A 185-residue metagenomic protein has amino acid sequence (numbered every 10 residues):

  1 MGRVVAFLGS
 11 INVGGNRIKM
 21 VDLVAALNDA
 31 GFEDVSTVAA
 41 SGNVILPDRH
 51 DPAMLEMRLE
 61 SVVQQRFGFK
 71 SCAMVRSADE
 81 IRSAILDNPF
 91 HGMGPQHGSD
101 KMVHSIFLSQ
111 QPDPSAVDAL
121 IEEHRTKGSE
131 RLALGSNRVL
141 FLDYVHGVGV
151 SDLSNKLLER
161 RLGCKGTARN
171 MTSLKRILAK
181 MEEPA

Functional and structural regions predicted by a protein language model:
G2-S41, I45-A185: Surface-exposed, charge/polar-rich loops and edge strands
